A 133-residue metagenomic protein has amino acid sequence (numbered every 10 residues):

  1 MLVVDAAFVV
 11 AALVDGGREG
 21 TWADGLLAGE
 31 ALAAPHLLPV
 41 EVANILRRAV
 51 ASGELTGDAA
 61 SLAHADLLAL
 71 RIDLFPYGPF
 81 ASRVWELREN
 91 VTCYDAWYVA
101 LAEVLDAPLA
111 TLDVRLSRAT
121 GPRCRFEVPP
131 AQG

Functional and structural regions predicted by a protein language model:
M1, P35, V99-G133: Acidic, PIN/NYN-like endoribonuclease modules and their adjacent C-terminal/linker elements
M1-L37, A49-D58, Q132-G133: Short, well-structured N-terminal submotif of metal-dependent ribonuclease cores
A11-L13, I45, A119-T120: Residues that scaffold the ATP/ADP-binding catalytic core of kinase and kinase-like folds
R18, A31-L32, I72, A96 (+2 more regions): Generic structural signal for secondary-structure transition and capping sites
R18, W22, L37, L55-L62 (+3 more regions): Alpha-helix N-cap and coil->helix boundary residues
A43-R71, R83: Active-site-proximal, substrate-binding regions of enzyme catalytic domains and RNA-binding/basic surfaces
L70-R115: Active-site neighborhoods of divalent-metal-dependent phosphate/nucleic-acid chemistry enzymes
